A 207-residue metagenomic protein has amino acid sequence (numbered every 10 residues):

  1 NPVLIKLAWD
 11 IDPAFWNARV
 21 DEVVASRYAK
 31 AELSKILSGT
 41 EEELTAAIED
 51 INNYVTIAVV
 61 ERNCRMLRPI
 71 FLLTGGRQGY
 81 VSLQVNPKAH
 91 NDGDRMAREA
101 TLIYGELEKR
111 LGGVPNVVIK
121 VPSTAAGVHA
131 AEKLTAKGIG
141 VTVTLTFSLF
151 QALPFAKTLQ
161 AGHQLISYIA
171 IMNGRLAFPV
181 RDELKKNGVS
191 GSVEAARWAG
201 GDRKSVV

Functional and structural regions predicted by a protein language model:
N1, L83, I119, L134 (+1 more regions): Conserved, mostly hydrophobic/aromatic
P2-L4, V85-A89, S123-A125, L145-Q151 (+1 more regions): Active-site-proximal loop/turn and secondary-structure-junction residues that shape catalytic pockets, frequently
L4-L7, I11-A126: Active-site beta->alpha loop and helix N-cap motifs at the rims of alpha/beta catalytic domains
Q78-S82, N116-K120, G138-T142, Q164-A170: Structural preference for beta-strand elements that scaffold enzyme active sites
A100, V128-A131, A152: Generic hydrophobic/aromatic pocket-lining and core-packing "Φ" positions
Y104-E108, A131, T135, A156 (+1 more regions): Surface-exposed amphipathic alpha-helices with a cationic face
Y104-V114, G138-F150: Acidic, His- and aromatic-enriched active-site or binding-groove loops in soluble protein domains that engage sugars
G140-V207: Catalytic alpha/beta core domains of metabolic enzymes, predominantly
